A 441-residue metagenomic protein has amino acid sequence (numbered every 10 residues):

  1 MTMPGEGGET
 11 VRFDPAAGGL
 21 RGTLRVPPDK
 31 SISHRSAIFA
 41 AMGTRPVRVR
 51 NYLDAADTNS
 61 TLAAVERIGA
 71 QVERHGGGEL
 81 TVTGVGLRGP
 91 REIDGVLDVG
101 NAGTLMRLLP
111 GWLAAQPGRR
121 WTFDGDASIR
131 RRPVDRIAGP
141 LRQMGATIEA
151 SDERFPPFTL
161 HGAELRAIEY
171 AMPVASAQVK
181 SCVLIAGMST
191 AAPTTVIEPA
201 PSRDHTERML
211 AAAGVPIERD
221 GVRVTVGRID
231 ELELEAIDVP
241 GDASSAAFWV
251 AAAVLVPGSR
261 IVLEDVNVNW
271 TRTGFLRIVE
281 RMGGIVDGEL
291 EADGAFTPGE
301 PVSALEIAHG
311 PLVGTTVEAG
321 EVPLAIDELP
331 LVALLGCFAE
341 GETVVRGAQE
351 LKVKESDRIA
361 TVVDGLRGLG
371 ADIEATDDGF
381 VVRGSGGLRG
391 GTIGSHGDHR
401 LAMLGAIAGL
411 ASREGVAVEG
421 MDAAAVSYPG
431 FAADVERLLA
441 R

Functional and structural regions predicted by a protein language model:
M1-R441: Structural preference for solvent-exposed beta-strand-turn elements and adjacent flexible terminal/loop segments within
